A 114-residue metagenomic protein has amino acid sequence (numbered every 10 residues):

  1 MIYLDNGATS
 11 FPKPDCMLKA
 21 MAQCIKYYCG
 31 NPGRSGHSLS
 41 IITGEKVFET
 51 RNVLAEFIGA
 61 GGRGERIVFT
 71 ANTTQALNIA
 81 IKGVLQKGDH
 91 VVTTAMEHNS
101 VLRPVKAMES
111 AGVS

Functional and structural regions predicted by a protein language model:
M1-S114: Pyridoxal 5′-phosphate
